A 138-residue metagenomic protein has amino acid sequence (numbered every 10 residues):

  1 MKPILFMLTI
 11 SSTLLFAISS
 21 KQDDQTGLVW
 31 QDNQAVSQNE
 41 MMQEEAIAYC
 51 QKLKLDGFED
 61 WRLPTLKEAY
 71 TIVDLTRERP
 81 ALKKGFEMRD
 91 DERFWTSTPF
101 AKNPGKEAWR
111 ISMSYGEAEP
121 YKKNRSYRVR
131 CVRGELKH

Functional and structural regions predicted by a protein language model:
I4-T13: Sec-dependent N-terminal signal peptides
F16-W61, W109, C131-V132: Extracellular adhesion/carbohydrate-recognition regions
E45-D60, L66-S112, Y121: An exposed tryptophan-centered "aromatic clamp" motif
Y121-H138: Short, structured beta-strand segments at or near domain termini in extracellular proteins/domains
